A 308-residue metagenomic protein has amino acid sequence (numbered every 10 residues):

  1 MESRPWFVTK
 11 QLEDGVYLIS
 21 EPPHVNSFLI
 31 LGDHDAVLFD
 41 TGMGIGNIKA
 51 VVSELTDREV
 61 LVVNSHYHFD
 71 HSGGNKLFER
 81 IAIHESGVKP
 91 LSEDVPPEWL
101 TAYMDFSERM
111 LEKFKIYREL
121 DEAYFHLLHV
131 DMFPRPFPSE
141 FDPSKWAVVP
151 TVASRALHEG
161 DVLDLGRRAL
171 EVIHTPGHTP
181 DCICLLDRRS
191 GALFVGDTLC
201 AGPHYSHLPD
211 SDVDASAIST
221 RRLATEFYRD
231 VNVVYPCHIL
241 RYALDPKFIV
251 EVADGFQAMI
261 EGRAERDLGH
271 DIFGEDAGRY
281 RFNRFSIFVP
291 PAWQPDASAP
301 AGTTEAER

Functional and structural regions predicted by a protein language model:
M1, R135-F137, G202, I218-R308: Accessory terminal helices/loops
M1, Y17-E21, P143-A147: Short, solvent-exposed secondary-structure boundary motifs
S3-R4, E13, P22-H24, V149-T151 (+2 more regions): Residues that act as N-cap/strand-start positions at coil-to-secondary-structure junctions
P5-E54, L185-C200: Conserved beta-strand hairpin/beta-sheet module of binuclear metal-dependent hydrolase folds, prominently
Q11, L18, N64, A82-I83 (+3 more regions): Structural signal for conserved beta-strand scaffold positions within catalytic alpha/beta enzyme cores
D35-A36, M43-G44, K145-V148, S154-R155 (+3 more regions): Metallo-beta-lactamase
I45-D164, A201, K247, E251-R266: Active-site HxH/HxHxD metal-binding segment of metal-dependent hydrolases
